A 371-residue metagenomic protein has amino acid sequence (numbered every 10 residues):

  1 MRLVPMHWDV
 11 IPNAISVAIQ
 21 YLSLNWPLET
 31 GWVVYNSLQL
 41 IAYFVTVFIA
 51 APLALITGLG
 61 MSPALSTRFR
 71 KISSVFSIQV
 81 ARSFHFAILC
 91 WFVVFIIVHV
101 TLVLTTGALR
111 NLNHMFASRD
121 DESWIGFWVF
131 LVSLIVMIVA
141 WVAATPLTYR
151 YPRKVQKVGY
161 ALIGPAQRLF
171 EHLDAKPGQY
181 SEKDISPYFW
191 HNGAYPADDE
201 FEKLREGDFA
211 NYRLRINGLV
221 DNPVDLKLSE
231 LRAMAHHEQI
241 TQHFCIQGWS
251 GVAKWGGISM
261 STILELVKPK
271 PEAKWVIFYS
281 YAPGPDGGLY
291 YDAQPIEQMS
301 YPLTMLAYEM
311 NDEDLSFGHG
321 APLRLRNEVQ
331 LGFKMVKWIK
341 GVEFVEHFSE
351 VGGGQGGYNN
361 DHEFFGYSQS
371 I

Functional and structural regions predicted by a protein language model:
M1-H172, I371: Membrane-embedded alpha-helical bundles that constitute the cytochrome b-like, heme-associated redox core of multi-pass
R168-I371: Structured, non-membrane catalytic/scaffold regions adjacent to prosthetic-group chemistry
